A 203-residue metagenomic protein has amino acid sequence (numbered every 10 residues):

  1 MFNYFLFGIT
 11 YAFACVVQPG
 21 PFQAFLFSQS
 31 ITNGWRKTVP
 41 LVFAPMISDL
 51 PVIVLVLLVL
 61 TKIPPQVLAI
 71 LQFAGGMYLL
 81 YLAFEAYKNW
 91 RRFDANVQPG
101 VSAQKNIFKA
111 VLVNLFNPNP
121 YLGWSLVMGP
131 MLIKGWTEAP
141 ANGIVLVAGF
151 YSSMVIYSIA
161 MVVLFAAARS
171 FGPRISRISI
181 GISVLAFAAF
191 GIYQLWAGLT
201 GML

Functional and structural regions predicted by a protein language model:
F2-A69, L126-V145: Juxtamembrane transmembrane-helix termini in multi-pass membrane transport proteins
L6-Y11, P40, M77-L80, K109-L112 (+2 more regions): Short alpha-helical transmembrane interface motifs in multi-pass membrane proteins
F22, S48-V59, L79-E85, Y121 (+2 more regions): Alpha-helical transmembrane segments and their lipid-water interface positions in multi-pass membrane proteins
F22-N33, W90, V162-S170: C-terminal ends of transmembrane helices
M46-D49, S102-L115, G181-F190: Small-residue-rich segments of transmembrane alpha-helices in multi-pass membrane proteins, especially helix faces
L55-L57, L115-S125, F187-G201: Hydrophobic alpha-helical transmembrane segments in multi-pass integral membrane proteins
P65-D94, F150-M161, F171-L203: Selective transmembrane alpha-helices of multi-pass membrane proteins
R91-K109, S170-F171: Flexible interhelical linker loops that connect adjacent transmembrane helices in multi-pass membrane transporters
